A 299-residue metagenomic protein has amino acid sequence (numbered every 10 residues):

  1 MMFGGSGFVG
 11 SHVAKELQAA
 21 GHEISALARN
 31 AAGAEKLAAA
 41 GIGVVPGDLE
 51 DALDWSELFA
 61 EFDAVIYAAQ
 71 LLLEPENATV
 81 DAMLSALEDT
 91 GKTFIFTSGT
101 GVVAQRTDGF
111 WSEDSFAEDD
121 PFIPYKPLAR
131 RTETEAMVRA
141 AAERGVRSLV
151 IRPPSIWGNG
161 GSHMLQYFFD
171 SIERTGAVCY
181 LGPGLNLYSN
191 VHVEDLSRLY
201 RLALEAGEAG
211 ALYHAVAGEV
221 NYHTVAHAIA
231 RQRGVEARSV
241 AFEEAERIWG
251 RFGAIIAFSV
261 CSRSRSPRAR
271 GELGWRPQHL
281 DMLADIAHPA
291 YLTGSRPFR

Functional and structural regions predicted by a protein language model:
M1-A20: N-terminal Rossmann NAD(P)H-binding glycine-rich loop of SDR-like oxidoreductase domains
L58-D108: NAD(P)-cofactor binding segment of oxidoreductase domains
T132, W157-F168, R174, L202-Y213: Glycine/proline-rich active-site loop of Rossmann-fold NAD(P)-dependent oxidoreductases
E135-N159: Conserved beta-loop-beta element that borders a ligand/cofactor-binding pocket
D170-V191: A conserved pocket-lining segment of Rossmann-fold NAD(P)-dependent short-chain dehydrogenase/reductase
V193, H223, H227, I248-R276 (+1 more regions): Conserved C-terminal active-site "lid" loop/helix of NAD(P)H-dependent oxidoreductases that clamps the redox cofactor
L199-A254, G294-R299: Mid/C-terminal beta-alpha module of Rossmann-like enzyme folds, strongest in SDR-family dehydrogenases/epimerases
L280-R299: Amphipathic terminal alpha-helices
